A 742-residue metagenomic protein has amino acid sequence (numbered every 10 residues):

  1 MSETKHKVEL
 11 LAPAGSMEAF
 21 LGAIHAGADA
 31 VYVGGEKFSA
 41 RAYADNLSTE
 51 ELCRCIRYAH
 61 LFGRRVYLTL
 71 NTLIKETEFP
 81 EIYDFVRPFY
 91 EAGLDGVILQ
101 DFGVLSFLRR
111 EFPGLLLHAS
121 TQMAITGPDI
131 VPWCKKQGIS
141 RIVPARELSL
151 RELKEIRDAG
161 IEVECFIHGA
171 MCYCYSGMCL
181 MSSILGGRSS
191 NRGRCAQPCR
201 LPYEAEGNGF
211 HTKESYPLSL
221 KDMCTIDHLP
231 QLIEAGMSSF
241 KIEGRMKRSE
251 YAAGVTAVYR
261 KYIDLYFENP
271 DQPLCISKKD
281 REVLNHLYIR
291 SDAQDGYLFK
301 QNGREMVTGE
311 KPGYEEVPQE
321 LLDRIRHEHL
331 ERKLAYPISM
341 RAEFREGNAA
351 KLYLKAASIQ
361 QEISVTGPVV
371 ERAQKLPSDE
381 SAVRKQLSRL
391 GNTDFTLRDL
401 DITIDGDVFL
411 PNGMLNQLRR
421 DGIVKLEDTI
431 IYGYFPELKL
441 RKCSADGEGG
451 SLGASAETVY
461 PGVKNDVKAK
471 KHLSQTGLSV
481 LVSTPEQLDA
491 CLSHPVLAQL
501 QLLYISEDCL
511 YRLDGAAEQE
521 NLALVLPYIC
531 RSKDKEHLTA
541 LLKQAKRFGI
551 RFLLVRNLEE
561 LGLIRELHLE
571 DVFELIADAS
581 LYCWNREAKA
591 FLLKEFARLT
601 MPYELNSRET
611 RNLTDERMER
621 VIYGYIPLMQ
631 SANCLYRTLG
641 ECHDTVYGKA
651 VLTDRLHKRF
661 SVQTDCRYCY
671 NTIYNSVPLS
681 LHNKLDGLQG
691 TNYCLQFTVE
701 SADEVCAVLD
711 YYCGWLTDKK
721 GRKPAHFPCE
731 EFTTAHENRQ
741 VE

Functional and structural regions predicted by a protein language model:
S2-A26, A30-R41, C53-I56, F62-Y90 (+5 more regions): Surface-exposed amphipathic alpha-helical tracts and adjacent flexible/coil segments at the periphery of soluble enzymes
L47-L52: Glycine-rich, highly charged phosphate/nucleotide-binding loops
P128-D129: Conserved nucleotide-cofactor-binding alpha/beta core module
